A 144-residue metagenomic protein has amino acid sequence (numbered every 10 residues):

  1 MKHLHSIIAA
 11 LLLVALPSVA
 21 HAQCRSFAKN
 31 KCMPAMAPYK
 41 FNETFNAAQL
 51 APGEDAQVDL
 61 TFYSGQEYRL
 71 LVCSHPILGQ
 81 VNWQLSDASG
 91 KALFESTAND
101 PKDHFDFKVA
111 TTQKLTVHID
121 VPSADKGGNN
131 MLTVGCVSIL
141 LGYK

Functional and structural regions predicted by a protein language model:
M1-I8: Bacterial N-terminal signal peptides that target proteins for export
I8-A15: Bacterial N-terminal signal peptides
L16-A22: Sec/Tat signal peptide C-region and signal peptidase I cleavage site
Q23-Y39, H118-K144: C-terminal edge strands of extracellular/lumenal beta-sandwich accessory domains
N42-Y63: Non-catalytic, beta-strand-enriched accessory regions in extracellular/secretory proteins and membrane protein
A48, F94-N99: Short beta-strand segments within Ig-like beta-sandwich modules, predominantly Fibronectin type-III
Q57-H75, T116-I119: Hydrophobic beta-strand segments within beta-rich accessory/binding domains
I77-A92: Short, surface-exposed beta-strand/strand-loop-strand elements in extracellular ectodomains
